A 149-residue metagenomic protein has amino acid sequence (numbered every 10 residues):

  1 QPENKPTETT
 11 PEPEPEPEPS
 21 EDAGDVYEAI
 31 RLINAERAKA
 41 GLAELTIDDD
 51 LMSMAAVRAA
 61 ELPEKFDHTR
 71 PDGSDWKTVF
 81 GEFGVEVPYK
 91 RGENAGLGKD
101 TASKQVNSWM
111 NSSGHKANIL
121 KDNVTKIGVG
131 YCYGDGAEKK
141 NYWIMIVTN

Functional and structural regions predicted by a protein language model:
Q1-S20: Ser/Thr/Gly/Pro-rich low-complexity, disordered linker/stalk segments of secreted and cell-surface proteins
P19-K65: A short alpha-helix/helix-coil micro-patch that ends at or immediately precedes a cysteine
R37-K39, A43, V87, N111 (+1 more regions): Short, functionally important structural connectors and interaction interfaces within domains
K39-S53, F66-K77, K116-C132: Surface-exposed patches in mature extracellular/periplasmic domains of secreted proteins
S53-D100: Short, surface-exposed glycine/acidic/tryptophan-bearing loops
G96-N149: Disulfide-stabilized extracellular recognition modules
